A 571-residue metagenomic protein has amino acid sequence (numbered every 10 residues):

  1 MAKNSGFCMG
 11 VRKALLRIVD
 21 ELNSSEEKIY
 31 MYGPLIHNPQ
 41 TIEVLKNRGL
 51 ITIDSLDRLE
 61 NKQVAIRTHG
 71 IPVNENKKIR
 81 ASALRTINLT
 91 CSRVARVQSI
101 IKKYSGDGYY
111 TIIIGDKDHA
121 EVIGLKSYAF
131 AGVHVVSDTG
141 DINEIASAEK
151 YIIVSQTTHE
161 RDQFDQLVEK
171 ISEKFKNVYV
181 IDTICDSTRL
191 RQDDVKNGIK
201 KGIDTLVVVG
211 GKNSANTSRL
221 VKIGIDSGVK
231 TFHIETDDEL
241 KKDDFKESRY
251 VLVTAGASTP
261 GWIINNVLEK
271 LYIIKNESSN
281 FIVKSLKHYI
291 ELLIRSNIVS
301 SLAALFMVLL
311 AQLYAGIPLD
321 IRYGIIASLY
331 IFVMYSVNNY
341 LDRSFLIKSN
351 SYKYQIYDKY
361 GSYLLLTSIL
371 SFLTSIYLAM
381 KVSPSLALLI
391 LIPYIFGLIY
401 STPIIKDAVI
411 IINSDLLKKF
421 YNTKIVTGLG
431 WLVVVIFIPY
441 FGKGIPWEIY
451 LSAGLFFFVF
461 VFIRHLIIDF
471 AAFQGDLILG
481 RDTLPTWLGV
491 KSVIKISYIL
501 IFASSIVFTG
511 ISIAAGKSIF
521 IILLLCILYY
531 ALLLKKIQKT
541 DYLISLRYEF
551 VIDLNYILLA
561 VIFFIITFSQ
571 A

Functional and structural regions predicted by a protein language model:
M1-A255, T259-W262, L268, Y272-I274: The feature marks the mature, well-folded catalytic cores of soluble enzymes
Q192-T236, D482-L532: Glycine/small-residue-rich hydrophobic helix-like segments
E291-Y314, L366-I369, T427-V435: The first (N-terminal) embedded transmembrane alpha-helix
F306-I326, T374-L388, V435-L455, V507-F520 (+1 more regions): Helix-coil boundary and interhelical linker segments in multi-pass alpha-helical membrane proteins
L329-L341, I392-D407, V433, F456-A471 (+1 more regions): Transmembrane alpha-helical segments that form the membrane-embedded catalytic/substrate-channel core of multi-pass
F332-I369, V459-A503: Solvent-exposed interhelical
S351-Y354, L416-L417, S492, I519-A571: Extended hydrophobic alpha-helices typical of membrane-associated regions
Q355-G442, L533-Q538: Intramembrane alpha-helical segments
